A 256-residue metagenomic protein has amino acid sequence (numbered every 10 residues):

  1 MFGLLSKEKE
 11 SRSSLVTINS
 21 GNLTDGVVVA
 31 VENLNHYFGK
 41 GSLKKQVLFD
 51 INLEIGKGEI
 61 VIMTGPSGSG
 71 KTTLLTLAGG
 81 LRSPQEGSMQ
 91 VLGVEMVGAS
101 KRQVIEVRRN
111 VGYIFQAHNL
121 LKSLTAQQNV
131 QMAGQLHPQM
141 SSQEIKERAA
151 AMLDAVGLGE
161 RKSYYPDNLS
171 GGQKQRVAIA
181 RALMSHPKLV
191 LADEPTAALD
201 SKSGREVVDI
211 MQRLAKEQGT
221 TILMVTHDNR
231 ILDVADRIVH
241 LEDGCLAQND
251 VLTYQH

Functional and structural regions predicted by a protein language model:
M1-N35, Q248-H256: ABC-family P-loop ATPase nucleotide-binding domain
G26-L241: ABC family nucleotide-binding domain
I238-V251: H-loop (His-switch) and adjacent beta-strand-loop-beta switch element of ABC-type ATPase nucleotide-binding domains
